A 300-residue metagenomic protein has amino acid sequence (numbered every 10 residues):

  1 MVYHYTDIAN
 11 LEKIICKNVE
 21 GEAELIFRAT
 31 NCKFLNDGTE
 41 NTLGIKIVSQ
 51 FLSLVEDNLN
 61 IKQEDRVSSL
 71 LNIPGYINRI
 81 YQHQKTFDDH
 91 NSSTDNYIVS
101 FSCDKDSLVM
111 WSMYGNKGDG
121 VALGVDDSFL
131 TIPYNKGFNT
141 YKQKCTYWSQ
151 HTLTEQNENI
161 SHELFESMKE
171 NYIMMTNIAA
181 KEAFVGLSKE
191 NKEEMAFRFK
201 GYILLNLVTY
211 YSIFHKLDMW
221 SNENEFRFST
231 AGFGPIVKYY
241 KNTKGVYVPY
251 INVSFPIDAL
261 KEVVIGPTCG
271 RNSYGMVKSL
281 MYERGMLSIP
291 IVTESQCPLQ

Functional and structural regions predicted by a protein language model:
M1-Q300: Partner-binding and oligomerization surfaces adjacent to conserved cores of proteins that assemble macromolecular
